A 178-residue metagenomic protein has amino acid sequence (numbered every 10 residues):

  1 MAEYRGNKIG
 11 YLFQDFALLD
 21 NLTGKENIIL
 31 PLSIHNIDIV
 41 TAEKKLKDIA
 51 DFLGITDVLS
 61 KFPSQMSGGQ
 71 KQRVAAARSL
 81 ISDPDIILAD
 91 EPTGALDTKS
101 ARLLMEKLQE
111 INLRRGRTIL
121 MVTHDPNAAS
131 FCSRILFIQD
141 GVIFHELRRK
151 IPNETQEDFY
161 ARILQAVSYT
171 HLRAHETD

Functional and structural regions predicted by a protein language model:
M1-F131, I138: ABC family nucleotide-binding domain
E3, A161, Q165, E176: Charged/polar, solvent-exposed surface patches and flexible loops
I29-L32, V58, D158-Y169: Conserved short hydrophobic patches within well-ordered secondary structure
C132-E146: Conserved long hydrophobic alpha-helices within structured protein cores
V142-A166: Conserved beta-strand-loop-alpha-helix hinge in the C-terminal portion of ABC ATPase nucleotide-binding domains
T170-T177: Conserved small/polar residues in nucleotide/adenosyl-binding loops
